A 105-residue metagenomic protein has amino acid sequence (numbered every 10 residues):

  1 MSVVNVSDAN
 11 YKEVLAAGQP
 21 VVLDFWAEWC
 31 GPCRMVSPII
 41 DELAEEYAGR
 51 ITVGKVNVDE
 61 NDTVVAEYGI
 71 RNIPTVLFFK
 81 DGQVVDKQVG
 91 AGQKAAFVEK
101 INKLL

Functional and structural regions predicted by a protein language model:
S2, W26, T52-G54: Conserved Rossmann-like nucleotide-binding pocket used by diverse enzymes that bind dinucleotide cofactors
V3-V21, D62: A short beta-strand-turn-helix
G18-P20, S37-V56: Conserved helix-turn-beta segment immediately C-terminal to the redox Cys motif in thioredoxin-like folds
G18-Q19, W26-W29, N72: Short pre-active-site segment immediately N-terminal to redox-active cysteine/selenocysteine motifs in thiol-based
V21, D62, Y68-L77: Structural micro-motif
F25-I39: Conserved redox-active cysteine motifs that mediate thiol-disulfide chemistry, especially di-cysteine Cys-X(1-2)-Cys
L77-L105: Non-catalytic, surface beta->alpha helical segment in thiol-disulfide oxidoreductase systems
